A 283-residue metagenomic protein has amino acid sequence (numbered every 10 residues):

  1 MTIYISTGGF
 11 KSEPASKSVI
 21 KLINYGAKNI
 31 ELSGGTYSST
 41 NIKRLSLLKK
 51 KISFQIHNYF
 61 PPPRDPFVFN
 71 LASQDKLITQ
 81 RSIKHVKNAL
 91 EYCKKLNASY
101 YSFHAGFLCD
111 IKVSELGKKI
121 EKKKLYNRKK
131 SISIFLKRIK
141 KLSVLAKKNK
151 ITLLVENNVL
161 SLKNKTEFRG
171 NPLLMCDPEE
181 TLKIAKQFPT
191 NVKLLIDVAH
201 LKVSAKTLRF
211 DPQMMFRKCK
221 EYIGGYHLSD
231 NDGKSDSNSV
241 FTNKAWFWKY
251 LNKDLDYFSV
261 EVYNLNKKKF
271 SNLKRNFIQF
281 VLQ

Functional and structural regions predicted by a protein language model:
M1-K95: N-terminal pre-domain/capping segments
T2, E13-I23, A89, N97-S99 (+3 more regions): Histidine-acidic metal/acid-base catalytic patches
Y4-I5, E31, F54-I56, Y100-H104 (+3 more regions): A structural signal for short, well-ordered beta-strand segments and their strand-loop junctions that often border
T7-E13, N29-E31, I132-K148, T152 (+3 more regions): Extended recognition/assembly regions associated with phosphoester-bond processing machinery
G9-K11, G34-T36, F60-P62, A105-C109 (+4 more regions): Active-site-proximal loop/turn and secondary-structure-junction residues that shape catalytic pockets, frequently
S53-P61, F103, E221-N231: Non-cysteine beta-strand/loop elements that form the S-adenosyl-L-methionine
D65-A72, L162-T166, K234-S237: A short acidic, helix-capping loop that chelates divalent metal ions and anchors anionic groups
D75-K193, V203: Active-site acidic/histidine proton-transfer and metal-coordination neighborhood in alpha/beta enzyme cores
